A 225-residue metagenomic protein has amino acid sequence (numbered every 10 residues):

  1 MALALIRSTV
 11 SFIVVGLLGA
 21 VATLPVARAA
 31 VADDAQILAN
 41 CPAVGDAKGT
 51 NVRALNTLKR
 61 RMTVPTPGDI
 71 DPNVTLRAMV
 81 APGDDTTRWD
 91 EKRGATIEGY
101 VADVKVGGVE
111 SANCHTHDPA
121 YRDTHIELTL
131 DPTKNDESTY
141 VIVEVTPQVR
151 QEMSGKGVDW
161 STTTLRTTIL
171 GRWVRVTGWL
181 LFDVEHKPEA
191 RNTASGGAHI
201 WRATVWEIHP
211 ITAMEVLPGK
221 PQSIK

Functional and structural regions predicted by a protein language model:
M1-I6: N-terminal secretory signal peptides that target proteins for export/translocation
T9-A22: Bacterial N-terminal signal peptides
T23-A29: Signal peptide processing junction and immediate N-terminal pro/mature segment of secreted/exported proteins
A29-K225: OB-fold and OB-like single-stranded nucleic-acid-recognition modules and their adjacent interaction interfaces
